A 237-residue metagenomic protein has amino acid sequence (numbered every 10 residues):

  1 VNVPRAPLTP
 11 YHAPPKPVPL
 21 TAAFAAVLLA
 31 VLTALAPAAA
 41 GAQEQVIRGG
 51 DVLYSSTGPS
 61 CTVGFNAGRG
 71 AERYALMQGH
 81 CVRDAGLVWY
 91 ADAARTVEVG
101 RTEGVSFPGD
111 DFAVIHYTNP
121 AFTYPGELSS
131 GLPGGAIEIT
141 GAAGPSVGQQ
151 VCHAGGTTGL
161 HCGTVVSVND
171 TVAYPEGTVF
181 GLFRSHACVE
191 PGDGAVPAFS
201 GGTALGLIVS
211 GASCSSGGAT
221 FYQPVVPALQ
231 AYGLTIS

Functional and structural regions predicted by a protein language model:
V1-A42: Secretory targeting and sorting signals
N2-R5, G41-S55, S60-A67: Noncatalytic regulatory segments and standalone regulatory/sensor domains
A25-A34, G64-F65, F112-V114, S210 (+2 more regions): Hydrophobic alpha-helical membrane segments, chiefly transmembrane helices and signal peptide h-regions, characterized
V31, I137, G217: Generic anion/oxyanion-binding catalytic loop in active/binding sites
A42, P108, P191: Short, conserved glycine- and acidic-residue-centered signature motifs in active-site or ligand-binding loops
V46-P59, G126-P133, G159-S237: Active-site region of chymotrypsin-like
S55-D170, F199-G201, L205: Serine endopeptidase catalytic core focused on the charge-relay Asp
